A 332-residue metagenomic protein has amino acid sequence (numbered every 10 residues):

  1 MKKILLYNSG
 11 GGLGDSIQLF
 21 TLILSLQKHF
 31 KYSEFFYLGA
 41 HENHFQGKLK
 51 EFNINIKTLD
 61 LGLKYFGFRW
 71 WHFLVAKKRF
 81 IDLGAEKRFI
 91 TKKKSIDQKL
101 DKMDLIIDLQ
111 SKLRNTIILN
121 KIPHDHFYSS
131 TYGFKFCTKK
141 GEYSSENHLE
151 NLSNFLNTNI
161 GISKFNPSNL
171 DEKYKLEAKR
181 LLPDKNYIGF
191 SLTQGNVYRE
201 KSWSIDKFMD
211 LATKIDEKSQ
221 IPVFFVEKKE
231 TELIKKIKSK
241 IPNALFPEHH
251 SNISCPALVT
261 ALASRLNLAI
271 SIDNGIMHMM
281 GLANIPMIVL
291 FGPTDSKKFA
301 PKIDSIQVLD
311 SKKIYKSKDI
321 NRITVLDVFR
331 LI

Functional and structural regions predicted by a protein language model:
M1-I332: Catalytic machinery of carbohydrate-active enzymes, primarily nucleotide-sugar-dependent glycosyltransferases
